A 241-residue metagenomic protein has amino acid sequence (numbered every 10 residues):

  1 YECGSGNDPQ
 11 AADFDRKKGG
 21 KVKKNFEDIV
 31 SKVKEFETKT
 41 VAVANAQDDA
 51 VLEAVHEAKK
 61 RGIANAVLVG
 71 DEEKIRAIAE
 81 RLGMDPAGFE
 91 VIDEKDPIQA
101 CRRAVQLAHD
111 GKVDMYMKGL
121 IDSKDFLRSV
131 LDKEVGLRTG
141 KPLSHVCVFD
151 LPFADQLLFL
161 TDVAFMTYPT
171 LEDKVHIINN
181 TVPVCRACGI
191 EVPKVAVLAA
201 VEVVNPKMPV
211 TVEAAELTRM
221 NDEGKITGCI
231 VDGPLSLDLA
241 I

Functional and structural regions predicted by a protein language model:
E2, N7-V22: Short, Lys/Arg-enriched N-terminal segments with co-localized hydrophobic residues within the first ~10-30 amino acids
V22-L68, E72-I241: Anion-binding alpha/beta catalytic cores of soluble intermediary-metabolism enzymes, centered on
